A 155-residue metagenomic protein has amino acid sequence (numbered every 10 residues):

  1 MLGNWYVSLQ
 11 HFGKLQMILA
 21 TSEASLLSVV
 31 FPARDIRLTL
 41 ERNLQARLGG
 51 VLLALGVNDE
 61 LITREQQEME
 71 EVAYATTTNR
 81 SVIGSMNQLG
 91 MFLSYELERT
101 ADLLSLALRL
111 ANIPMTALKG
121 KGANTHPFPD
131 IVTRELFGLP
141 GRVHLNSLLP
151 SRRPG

Functional and structural regions predicted by a protein language model:
N4-L38: A short, conserved beta-strand element enriched in hydrophobic/aromatic residues
Q10, Q16, Q45, Q66-Q67 (+1 more regions): Residue-identity detector for glutamine
H11-Q16, L52-D59: Short, functional N-terminal and low-complexity linear motifs
P32-L53: Active-site beta-loop-alpha junctions of metal-dependent nucleic acid enzymes, especially the RNase H-like/DDE
G56-G155: Globin-like tetrapyrrole-binding proteins
